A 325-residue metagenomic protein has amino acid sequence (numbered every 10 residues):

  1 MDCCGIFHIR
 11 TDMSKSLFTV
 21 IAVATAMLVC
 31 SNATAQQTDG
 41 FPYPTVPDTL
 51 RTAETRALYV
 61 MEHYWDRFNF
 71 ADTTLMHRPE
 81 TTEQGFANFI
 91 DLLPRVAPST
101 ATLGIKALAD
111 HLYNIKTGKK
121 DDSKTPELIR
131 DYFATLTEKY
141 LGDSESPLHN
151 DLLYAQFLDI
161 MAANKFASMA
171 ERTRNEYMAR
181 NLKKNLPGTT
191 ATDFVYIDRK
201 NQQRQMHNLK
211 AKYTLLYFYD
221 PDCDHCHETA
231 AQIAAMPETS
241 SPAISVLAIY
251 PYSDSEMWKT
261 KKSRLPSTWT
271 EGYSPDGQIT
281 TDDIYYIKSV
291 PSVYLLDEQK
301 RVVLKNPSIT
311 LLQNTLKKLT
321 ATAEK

Functional and structural regions predicted by a protein language model:
M1-G40: Bacterial Sec-dependent N-terminal signal peptides
Q36-N201: Oxidative protein folding and maturation machinery
Q205-A230, V246-L247: Short active-site neighborhood of thiol/selenol oxidoreductases, capturing the structured segment around
H227-S263, G277-T281: Structural microenvironment flanking redox-active thiols in thiol-disulfide oxidoreductases
S245, T268-T270: Conserved beta-strand segments of alpha/beta enzyme cores
G277-K317: Thiol/disulfide oxidoreductase modules built on the thioredoxin-like
